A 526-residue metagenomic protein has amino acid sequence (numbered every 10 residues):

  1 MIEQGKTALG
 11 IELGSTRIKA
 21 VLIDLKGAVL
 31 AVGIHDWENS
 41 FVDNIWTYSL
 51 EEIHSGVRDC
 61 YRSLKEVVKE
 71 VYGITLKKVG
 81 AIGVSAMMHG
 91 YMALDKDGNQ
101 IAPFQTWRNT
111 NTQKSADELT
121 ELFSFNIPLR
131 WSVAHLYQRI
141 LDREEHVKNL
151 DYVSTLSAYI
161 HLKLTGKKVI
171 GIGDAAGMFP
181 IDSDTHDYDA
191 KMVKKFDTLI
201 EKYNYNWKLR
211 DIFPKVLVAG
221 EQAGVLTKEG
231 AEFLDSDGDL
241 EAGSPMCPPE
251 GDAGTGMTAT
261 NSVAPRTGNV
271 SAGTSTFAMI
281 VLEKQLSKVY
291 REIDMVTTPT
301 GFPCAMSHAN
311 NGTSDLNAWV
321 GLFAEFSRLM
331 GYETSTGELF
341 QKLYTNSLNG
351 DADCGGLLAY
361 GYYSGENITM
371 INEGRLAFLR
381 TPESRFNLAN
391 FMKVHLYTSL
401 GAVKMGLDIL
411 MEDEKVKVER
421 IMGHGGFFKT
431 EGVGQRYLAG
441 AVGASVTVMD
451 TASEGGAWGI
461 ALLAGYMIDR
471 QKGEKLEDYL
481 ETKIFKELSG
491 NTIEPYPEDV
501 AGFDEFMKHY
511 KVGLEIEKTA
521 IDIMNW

Functional and structural regions predicted by a protein language model:
M1-P103, E118, N149, R210 (+5 more regions): N-terminal glycine/serine-rich phosphate-binding loop of ATP-dependent small-molecule kinases, especially carbohydrate
I2-E3, L9-G10, L76, D117-R130 (+5 more regions): Active-site core segments that coordinate phosphate-bearing ligands/cofactors across diverse enzyme families
I34, T106, T492: Conserved beta-strand positions that form and line the central face of beta-propeller blades
Y48, E52-G56, A134, V433 (+1 more regions): A general alpha-helical scaffold signature found inside nucleotide-binding enzyme cores
V68-T106, N126-P128, H161-G173, G177-D182 (+1 more regions): Short beta-strand-loop/turn "lid" adjacent to the catalytic site in phosphate-handling enzymes
N109: Carbohydrate-associated surface elements
T112: Gly/Ser-rich phosphate-binding catalytic loop and adjacent alpha/beta segment that cradle a phosphoryl group at enzyme
